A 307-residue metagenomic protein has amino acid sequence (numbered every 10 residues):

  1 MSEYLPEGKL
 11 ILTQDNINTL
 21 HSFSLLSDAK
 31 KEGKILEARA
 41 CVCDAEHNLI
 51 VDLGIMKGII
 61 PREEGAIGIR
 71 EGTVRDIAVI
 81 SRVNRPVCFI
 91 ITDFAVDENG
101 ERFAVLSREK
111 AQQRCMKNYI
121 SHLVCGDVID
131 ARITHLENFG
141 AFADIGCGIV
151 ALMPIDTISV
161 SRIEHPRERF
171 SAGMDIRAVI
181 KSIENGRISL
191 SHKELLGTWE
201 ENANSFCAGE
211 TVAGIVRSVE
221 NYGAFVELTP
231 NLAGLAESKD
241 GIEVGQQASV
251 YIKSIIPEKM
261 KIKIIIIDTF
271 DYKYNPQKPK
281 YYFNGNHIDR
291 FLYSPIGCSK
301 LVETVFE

Functional and structural regions predicted by a protein language model:
M1-L53, V74-F103, D130, T134 (+4 more regions): OB-fold/S1-family RNA-binding modules
D15-F23, A111-R114, L196-G197: Short glycine/threonine/proline-enriched tight-turn/helix- or strand-capping micro-motif at secondary-structure
L25, C115-L123, L195-G209, K273-K280: DE-rich acidic low-complexity regions and acidic surface loops
L26, I59, I90, F139-F142 (+3 more regions): Aromatic-residue hotspot detector
I50-G54, I59-E63, A104-E109, F142-G146 (+5 more regions): Short, acidic/hydrophobic/Gly-rich beta-strand patch recurrent on exposed beta strands that often constitutes part
K57-S81, Q113-V124, V150-A172, G197-E200 (+1 more regions): A cross-kingdom feature marking solvent-exposed beta-strand/loop segments within repeated, beta-rich binding/scaffold
D93, G100, S107-C115, S159: Glycine- and small hydrophobic-enriched segments that form the cores of compact globular domains
L123-M153, S159-S161, R177, S182-E184 (+2 more regions): Surface-exposed interaction/gating patches
